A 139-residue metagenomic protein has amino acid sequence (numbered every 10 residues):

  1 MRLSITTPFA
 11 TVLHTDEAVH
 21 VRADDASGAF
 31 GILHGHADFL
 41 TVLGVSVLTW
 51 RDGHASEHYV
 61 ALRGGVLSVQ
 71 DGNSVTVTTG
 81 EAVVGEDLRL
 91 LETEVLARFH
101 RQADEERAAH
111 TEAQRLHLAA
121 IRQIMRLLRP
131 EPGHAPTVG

Functional and structural regions predicted by a protein language model:
M1-T11: Extreme N-terminal tail/first-helix region
I5, V19, I32, I121-I124: Weak global preference for isoleucine
F9-A97, R101-Q102: Compact, glycine-rich, soluble single-domain proteins
T78, V83-G139: Acidic/glycine-rich phosphate/pyrophosphate-binding loops and surrounding catalytic core that coordinate Mg2+
